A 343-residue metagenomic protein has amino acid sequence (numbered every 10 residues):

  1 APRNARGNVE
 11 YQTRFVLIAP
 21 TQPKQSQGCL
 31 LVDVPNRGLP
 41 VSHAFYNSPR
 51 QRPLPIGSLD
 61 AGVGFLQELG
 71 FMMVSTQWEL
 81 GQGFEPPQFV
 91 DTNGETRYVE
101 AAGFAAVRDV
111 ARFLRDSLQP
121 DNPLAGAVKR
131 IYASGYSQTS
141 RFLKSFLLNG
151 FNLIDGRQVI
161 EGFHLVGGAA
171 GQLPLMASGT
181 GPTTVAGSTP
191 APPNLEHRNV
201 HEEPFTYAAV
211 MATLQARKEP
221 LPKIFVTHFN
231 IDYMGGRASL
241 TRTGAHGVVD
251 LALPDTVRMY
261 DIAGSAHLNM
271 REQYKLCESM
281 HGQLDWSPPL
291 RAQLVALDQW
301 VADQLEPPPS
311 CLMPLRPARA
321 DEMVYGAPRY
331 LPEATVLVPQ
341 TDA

Functional and structural regions predicted by a protein language model:
A1-A343: C-terminal His-loop and adjacent cap/lid subdomain of alpha/beta-hydrolase
